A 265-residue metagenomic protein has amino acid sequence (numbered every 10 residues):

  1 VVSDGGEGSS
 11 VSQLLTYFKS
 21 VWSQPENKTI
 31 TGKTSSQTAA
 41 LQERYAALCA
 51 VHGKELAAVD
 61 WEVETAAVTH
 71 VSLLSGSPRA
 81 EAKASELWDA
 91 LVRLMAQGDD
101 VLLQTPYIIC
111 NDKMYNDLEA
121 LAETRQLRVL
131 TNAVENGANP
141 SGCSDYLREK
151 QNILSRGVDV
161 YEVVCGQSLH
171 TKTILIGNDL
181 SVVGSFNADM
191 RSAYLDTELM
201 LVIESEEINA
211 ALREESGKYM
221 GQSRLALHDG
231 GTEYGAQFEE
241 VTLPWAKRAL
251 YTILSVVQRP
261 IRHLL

Functional and structural regions predicted by a protein language model:
V1-L265: Charged, low-complexity intrinsically disordered terminal segments
